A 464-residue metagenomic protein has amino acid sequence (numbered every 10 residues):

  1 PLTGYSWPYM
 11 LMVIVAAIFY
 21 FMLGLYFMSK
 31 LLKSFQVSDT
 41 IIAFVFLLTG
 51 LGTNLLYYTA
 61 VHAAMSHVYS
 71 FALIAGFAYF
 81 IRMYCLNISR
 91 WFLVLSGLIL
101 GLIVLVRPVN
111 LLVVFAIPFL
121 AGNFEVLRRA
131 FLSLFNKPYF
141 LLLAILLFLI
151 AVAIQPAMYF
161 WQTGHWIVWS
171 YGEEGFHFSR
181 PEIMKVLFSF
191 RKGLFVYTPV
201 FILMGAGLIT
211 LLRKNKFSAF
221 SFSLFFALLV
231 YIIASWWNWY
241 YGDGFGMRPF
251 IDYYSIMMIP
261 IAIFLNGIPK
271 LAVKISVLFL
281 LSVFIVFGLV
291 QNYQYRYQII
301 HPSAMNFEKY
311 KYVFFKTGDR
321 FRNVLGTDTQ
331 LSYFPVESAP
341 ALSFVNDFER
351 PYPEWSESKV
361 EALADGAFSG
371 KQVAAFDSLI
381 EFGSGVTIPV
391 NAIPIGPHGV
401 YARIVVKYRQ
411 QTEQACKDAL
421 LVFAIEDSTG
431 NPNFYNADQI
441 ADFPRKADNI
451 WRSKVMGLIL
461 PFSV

Functional and structural regions predicted by a protein language model:
L2-F27, F46-F71, G76, F80 (+3 more regions): Aromatic- and kink-enriched transmembrane "portal" helix at the membrane-lumen/periplasm boundary that abuts
L23-T53, A72, N87-W91, L95: Transmembrane-helix signature of polytopic, membrane-embedded enzymes that assemble or transfer cell-envelope glycans
L25-Y26, F119, N123, L127-A130 (+4 more regions): Hydrophobic, aromatic-rich transmembrane alpha-helices and their immediate juxtamembrane boundary segments
L47, F92-R107, V114-F119, L149-I150: Membrane-interface alpha helices of multi-pass inner-membrane proteins
Y69-N87, W91-L100, I256-P260: Specific aromatic-rich, kink-prone transmembrane helix
F115-N123, P138-G207, F222-I233, F287-Q294 (+1 more regions): Membrane-lumen/periplasm interface segments of specific transmembrane helices in polyprenyl phosphate-linked
G244, L278-E357: Membrane-embedded, lumen/periplasm-facing catalytic core of multi-pass transferases that use lipid-linked donors
L331-V464: Extracellular and organelle-lumenal recognition/adhesion modules and their flexible linkers in secreted
